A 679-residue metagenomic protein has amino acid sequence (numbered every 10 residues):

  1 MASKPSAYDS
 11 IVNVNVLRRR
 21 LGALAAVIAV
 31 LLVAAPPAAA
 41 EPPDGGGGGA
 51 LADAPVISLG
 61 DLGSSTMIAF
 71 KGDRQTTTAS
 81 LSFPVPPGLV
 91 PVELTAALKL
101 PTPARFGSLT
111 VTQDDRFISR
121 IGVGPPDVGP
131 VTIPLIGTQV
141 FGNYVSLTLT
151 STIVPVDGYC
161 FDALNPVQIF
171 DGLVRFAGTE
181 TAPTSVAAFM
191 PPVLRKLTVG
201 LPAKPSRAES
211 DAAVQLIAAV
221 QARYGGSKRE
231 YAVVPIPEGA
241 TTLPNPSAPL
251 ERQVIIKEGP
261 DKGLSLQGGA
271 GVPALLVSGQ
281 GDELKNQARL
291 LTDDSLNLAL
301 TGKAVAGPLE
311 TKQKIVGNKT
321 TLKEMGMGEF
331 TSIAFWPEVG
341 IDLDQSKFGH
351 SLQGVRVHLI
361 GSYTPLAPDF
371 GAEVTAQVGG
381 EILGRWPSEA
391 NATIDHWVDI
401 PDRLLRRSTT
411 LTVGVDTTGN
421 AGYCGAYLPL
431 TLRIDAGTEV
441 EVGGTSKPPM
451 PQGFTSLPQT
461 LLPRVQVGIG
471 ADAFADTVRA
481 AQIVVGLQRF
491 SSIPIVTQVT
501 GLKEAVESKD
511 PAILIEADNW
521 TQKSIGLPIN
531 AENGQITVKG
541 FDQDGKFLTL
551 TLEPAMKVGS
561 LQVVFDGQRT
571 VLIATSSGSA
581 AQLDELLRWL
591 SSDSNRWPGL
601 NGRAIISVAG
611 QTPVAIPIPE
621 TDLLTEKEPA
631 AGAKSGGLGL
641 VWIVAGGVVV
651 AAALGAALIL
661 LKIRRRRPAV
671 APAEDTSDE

Functional and structural regions predicted by a protein language model:
A2-R18, P36-E679: Solvent-exposed alpha-helical segments and adjacent loops that form catalytic or protein-interaction surfaces
R19, A23-A25: Sec-dependent bacterial lipoprotein signal peptides
A25-A34: Bacterial N-terminal signal peptides
